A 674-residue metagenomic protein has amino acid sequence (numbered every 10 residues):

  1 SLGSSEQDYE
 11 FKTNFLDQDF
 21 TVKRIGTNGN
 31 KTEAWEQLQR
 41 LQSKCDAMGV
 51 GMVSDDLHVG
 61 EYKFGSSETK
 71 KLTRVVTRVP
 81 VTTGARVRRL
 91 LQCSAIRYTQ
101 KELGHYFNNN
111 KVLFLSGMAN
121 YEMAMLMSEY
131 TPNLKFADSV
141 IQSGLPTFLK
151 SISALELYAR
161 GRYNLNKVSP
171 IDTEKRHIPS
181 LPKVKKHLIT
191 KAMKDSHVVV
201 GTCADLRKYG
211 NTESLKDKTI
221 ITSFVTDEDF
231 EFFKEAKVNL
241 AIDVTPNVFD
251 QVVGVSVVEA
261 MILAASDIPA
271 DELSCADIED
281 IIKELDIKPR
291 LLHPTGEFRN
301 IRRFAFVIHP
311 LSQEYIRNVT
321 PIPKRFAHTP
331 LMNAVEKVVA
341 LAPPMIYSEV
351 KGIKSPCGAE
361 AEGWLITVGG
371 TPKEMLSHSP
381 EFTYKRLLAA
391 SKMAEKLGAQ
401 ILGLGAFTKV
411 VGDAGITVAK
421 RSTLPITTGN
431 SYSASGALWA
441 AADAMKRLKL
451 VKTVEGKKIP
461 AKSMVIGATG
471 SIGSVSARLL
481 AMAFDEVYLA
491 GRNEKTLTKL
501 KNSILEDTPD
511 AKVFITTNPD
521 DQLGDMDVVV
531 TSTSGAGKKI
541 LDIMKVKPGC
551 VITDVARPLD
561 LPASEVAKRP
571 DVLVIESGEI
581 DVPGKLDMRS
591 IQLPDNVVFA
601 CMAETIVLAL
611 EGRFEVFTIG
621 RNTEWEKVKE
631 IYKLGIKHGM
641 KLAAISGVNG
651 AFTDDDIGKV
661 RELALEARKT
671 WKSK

Functional and structural regions predicted by a protein language model:
S1-M345, E349-K354: An N-terminal assembly and electron-transfer interface module characteristic of large anaerobic redox and radical
S43-K44, K194-D195, G524-M526, K547-P548: Alpha-helix C-terminal capping/helix-to-coil transition sites in glycosyltransferase folds
V53, A204, T533-G535, A556-R557: Short glycine-/small-residue-rich Rossmann-like dinucleotide-binding loops
D55-R97, K354-K457, M588-N596, A603-E604 (+1 more regions): Glycine/serine-rich phosphate-binding loop and adjoining beta1-alpha1 elements at the start of nucleotide-handling
N109, S116-V168, D443-V528: Glycine-rich phosphate/diphosphate-binding loop of Rossmann-like nucleotide-binding domains
K208-S214, G524-D525, G535-V551: Rossmann-fold NAD(P) dinucleotide-binding segment
D217-F232, I401, A406, I543-K585: ADP-ribose/adenylate-binding Rossmann-like module
A241-S312, I322, L376, P380 (+1 more regions): Adenosine-phosphate binding glycine-rich loop
